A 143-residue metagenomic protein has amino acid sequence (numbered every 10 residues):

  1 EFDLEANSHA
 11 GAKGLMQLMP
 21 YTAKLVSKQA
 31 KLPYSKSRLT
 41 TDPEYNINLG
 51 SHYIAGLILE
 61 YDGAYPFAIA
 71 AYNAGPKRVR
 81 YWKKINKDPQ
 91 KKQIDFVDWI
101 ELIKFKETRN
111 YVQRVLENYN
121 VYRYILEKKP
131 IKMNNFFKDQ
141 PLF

Functional and structural regions predicted by a protein language model:
E1-F143: Catalytic glycan-binding domains that act on GlcNAc-containing polysaccharides
